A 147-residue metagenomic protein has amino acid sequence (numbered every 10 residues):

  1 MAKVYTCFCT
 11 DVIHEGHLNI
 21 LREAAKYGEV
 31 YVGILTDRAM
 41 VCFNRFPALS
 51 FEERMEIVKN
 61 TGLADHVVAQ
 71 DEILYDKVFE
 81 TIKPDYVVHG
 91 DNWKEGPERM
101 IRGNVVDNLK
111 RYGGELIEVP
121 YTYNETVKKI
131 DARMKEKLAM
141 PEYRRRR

Functional and structural regions predicted by a protein language model:
M1-R147: Nucleotidyltransferase catalytic core that binds NTPs
